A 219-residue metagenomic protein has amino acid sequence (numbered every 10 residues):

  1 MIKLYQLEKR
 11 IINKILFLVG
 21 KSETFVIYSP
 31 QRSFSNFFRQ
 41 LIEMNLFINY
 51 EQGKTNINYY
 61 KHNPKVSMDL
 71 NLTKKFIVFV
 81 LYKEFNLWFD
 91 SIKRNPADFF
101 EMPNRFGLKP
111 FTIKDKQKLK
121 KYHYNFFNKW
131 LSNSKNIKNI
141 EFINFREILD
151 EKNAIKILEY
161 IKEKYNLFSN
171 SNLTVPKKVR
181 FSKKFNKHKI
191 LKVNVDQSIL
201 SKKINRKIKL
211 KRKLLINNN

Functional and structural regions predicted by a protein language model:
M1-F25, S134, E163-N219: PAPS-dependent sulfotransferases, especially Golgi type II membrane carbohydrate sulfotransferases
M1-V66, L72: PAPS-dependent sulfotransferase catalytic core
S29, N36, V80, I208-K209: Short alpha-helical segments used as structural interaction elements across diverse proteins
S29-F34, F85-L87, R212: Generic hydrophobic/packing signal
N36, E43, L87, K109 (+2 more regions): General helical structural elements
F47-I48, I140, L215: Short glycine-aromatic motifs
S67-N172, K183-V195: PAPS-dependent sulfotransferase catalytic domain
